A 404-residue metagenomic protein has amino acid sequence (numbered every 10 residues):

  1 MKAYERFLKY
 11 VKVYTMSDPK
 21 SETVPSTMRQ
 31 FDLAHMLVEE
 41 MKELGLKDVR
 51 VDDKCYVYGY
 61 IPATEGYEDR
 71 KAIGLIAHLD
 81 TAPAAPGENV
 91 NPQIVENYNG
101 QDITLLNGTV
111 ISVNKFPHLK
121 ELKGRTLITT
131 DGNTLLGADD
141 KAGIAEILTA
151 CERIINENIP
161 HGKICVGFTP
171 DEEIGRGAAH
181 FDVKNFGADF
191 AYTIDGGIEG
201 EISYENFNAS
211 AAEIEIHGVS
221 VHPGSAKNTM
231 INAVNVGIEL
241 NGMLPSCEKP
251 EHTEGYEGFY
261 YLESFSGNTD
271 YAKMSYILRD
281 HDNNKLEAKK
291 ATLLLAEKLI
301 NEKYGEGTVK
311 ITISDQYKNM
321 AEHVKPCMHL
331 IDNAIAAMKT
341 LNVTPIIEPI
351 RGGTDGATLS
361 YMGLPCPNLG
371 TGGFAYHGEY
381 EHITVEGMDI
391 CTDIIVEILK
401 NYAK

Functional and structural regions predicted by a protein language model:
K2-M28, I128-T129, Y317, H377-G378: N-terminal capping segment at the start of a domain
P19-K20, D48, P160-K163, S246-Y261 (+3 more regions): Flexible, glycine/charged-enriched surface loops at secondary-structure junctions
E22-R70, G74-I76, D80: A non-catalytic alpha/beta surface segment that caps or lines the substrate-entry region of metallo-dependent hydrolase
Y67-K163, F168, A188, I390: Active-site metal-coordination/substrate-binding segment of hydrolases, especially metallo-dependent peptidases
L119, R125-A138, P170-K298, G307-V309 (+1 more regions): Midchain, well-structured core segments that form catalytic/ion-binding scaffolds
L148-I155, E239-S246, E397-K400: Short glycine/serine- and small hydrophobic-enriched flexible loop segments
N235-H252, F259-Y261, T308, K318-C366 (+1 more regions): Active-site-adjacent substrate-binding region of metalloamidase/peptidase-like peptide-processing proteins
N268-D270, P345-Y402: Zn-dependent metallopeptidase/amidohydrolase metal-coordination segment
